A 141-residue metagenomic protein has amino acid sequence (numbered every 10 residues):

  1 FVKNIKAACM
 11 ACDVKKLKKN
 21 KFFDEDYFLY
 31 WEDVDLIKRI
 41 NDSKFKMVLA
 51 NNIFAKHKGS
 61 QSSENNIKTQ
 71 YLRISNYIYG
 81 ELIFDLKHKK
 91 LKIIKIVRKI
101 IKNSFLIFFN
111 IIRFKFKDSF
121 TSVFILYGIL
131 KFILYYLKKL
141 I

Functional and structural regions predicted by a protein language model:
K3-F54: A short, conserved alpha-helix in the catalytic core of glycosyltransferases
K18, K38-N41, L82, L86 (+1 more regions): Residues within alpha-helical segments
D33, K56-K58, I101: Short secondary-structure capping/turn micro-motifs that flank functional sites
K56-Y79: Nucleotide-sugar-dependent glycosyltransferase catalytic core
Y71-G80, L86-I141: Non-catalytic, C-terminal membrane-associated alpha-helical segments of glycosyltransferases
